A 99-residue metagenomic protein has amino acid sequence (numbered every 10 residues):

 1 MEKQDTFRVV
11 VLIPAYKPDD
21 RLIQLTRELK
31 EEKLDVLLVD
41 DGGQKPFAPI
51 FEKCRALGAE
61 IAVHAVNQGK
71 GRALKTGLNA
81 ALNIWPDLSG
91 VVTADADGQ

Functional and structural regions predicted by a protein language model:
R8-V10, D35: Cell-envelope/extracellular polymer assembly enzymes that use nucleotide-activated donors
K17, D41-K45, Q68, G77: Conserved short acidic donor-positioning loop in nucleotide-sugar-dependent glycosyltransferases
K17-E31, P46: Short, well-formed alpha-helical segments that are part of the catalytic scaffolds of diverse glycosyltransferases
L34-G43, A62-H64: Short beta-strand/loop segment that forms part of the nucleotide-sugar
D40-I50, G98: A conserved acidic beta->alpha catalytic loop
I50-W85, G90: Conserved donor nucleotide-binding strand/loop of the catalytic core
A65-V66, A96-G98: Short acidic donor-binding/metal-coordinating loop in glycosyltransferase active sites
